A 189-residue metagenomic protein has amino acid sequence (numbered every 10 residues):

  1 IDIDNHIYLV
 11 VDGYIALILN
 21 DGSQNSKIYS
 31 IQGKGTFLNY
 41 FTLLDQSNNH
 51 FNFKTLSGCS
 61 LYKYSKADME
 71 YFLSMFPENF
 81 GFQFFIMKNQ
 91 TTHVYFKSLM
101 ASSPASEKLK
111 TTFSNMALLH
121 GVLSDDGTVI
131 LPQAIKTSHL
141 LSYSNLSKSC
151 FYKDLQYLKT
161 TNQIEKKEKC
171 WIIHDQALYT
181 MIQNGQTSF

Functional and structural regions predicted by a protein language model:
I1-D12: Regulatory nucleotide-sensing modules
I1-I3, D21, Q32-T36: Conserved short histidine dyad/triad with adjacent acidic residue
G13-I15, G35: Short, small-hydrophobic-rich alpha-helical interface motif
Y14, G58-S60, C170: Structural motif
A16-K27: A short beta-strand-loop-beta hairpin characteristic of the jelly-roll/cupin
Y29-Y95: Cyclic-nucleotide recognition modules
G81-N145: Polybasic "coupling" helices that flank or enter modular domains
L118-F189: Phosphate-/nucleic-acid-contacting segments
